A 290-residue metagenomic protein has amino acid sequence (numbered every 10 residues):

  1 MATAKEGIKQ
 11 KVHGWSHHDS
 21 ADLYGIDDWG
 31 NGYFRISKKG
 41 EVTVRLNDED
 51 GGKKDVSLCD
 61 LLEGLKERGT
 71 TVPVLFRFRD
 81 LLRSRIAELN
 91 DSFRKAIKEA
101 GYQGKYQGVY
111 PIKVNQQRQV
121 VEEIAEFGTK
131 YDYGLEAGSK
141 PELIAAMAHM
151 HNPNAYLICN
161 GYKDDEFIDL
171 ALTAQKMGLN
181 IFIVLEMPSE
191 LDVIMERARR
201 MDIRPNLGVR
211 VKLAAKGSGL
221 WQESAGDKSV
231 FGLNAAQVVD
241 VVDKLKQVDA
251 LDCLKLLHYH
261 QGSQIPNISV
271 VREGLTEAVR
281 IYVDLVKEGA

Functional and structural regions predicted by a protein language model:
M1-G64: N-terminal glycine-rich, Lys/His-bearing helix-loop that initiates the first secondary-structure elements of many
D19-D22, D28, R94, K98-A100 (+2 more regions): Residue-level detector of functional hotspots within protein domains
S20, W29-G30, V72-V74, Y106 (+2 more regions): A general marker of short, structured functional hotspots
L23-I26, G32-R35, E63-E67, A148-M150 (+2 more regions): A general structural signal for short secondary-structure junctions and capping/turn motifs
I36-Q116: Low-complexity, highly charged intrinsically disordered N-terminal segments that act as targeting/localization
G101-G289: Active-site-proximal beta-alpha core segment in soluble small-molecule metabolic enzymes
